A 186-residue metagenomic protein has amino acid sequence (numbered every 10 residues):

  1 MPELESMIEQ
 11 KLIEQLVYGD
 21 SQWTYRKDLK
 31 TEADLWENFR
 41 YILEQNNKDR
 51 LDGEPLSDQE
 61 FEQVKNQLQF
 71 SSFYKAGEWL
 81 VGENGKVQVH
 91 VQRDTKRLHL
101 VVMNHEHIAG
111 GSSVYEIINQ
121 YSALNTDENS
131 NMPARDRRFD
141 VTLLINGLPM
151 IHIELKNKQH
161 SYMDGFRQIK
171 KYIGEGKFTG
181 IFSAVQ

Functional and structural regions predicted by a protein language model:
M1-Q186: An alpha-helical interface "stripe"
